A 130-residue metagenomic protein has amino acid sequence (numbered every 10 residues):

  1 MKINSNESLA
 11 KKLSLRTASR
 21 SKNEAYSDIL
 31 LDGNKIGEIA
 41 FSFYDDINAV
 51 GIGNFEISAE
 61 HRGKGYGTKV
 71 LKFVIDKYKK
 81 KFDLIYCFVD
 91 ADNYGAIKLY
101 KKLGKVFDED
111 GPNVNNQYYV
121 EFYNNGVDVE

Functional and structural regions predicted by a protein language model:
M1-N54, S58, K77: Acetyl-CoA-dependent GNAT
L30-D32, F122-N125: Active-site beta-strand termini and strand-to-loop segments that position acidic
E38, D108-D110: Residue-level detector of high-confidence beta-strand sites
F55-R62, V89-D90: A short, internal acetyl-CoA/4′-phosphopantetheine-binding micro-motif in the GNAT/acyltransferase core
H61, G65-F73: Conserved acetyl-CoA pyrophosphate-binding loop and the N-cap/start of the following alpha-helix in GNAT-like
V74-Y78, A96: Short hydrophobic clusters on alpha-helical segments that form packing/core surfaces in small helical domains
Y78-V89: Conserved GNAT acetyl-CoA-binding A-motif
C87-I97, K101, N113-Y123: Conserved beta-strand-loop-alpha-helix junction that forms the acyl-donor binding cleft
